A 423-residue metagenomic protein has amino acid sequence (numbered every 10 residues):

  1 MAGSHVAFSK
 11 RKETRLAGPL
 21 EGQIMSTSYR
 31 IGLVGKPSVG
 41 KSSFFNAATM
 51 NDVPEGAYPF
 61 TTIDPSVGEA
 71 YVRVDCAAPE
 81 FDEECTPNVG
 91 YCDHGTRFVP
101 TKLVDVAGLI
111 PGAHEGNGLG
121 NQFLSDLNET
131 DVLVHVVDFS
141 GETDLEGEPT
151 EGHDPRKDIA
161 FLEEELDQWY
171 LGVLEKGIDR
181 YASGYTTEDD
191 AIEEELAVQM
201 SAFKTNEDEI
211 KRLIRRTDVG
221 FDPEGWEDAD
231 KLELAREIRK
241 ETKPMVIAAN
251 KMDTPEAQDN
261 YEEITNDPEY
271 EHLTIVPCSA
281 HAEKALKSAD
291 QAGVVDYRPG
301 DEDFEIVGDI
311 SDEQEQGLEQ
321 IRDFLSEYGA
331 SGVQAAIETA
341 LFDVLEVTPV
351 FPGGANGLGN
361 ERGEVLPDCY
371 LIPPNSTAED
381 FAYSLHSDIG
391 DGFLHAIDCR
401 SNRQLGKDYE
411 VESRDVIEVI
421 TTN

Functional and structural regions predicted by a protein language model:
A2-T187, K240, P244: Conserved G1/Walker A P-loop phosphate-binding module
G22-I24, K36, F60-T62, D93 (+7 more regions): Replace "in large, NTP-powered and nucleic-acid-processing enzymes" with "in large, NTP-powered factors and other
I24, V89-A107, D208-K243, Q316-E338: Intrinsically disordered, low-complexity acidic Ser/Thr-rich regulatory segments
A47, N51, S66-E69, R73 (+14 more regions): Conserved, well-folded catalytic cores of nucleic-acid-processing and energy-transducing macromolecular machines
V106-L109, D144-E148, G317-E327, E361-C369: Short hinge/gating elements
V173, S183, P244-V246, D253-G354 (+1 more regions): Canonical P-loop GTPase G-domain recognition
G184-T265, I321, P349, G353-G354: Non-catalytic, charge-rich alpha-helical accessory subdomains
T274, A280, A355-T422: Nucleotide-binding motor/catalytic cores of P-loop/tubulin-like NTPases across gene-expression machines
